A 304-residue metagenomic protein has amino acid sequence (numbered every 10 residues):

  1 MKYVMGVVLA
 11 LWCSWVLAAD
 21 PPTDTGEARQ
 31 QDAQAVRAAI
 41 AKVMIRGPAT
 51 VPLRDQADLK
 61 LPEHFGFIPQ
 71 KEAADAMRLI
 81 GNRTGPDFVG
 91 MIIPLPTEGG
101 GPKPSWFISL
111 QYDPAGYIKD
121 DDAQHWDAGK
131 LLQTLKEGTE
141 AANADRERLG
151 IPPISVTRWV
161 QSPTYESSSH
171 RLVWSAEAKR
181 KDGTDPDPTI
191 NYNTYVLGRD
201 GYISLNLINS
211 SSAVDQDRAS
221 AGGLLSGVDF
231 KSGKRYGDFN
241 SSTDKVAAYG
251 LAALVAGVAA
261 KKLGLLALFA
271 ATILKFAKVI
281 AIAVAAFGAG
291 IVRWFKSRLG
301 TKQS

Functional and structural regions predicted by a protein language model:
M1-V4: Positively charged n-region of N-terminal signal peptides that target proteins for export
G6, V16-L17: Cleavable N-terminal signal peptides
D20-D58, G66-I190, S211, G233 (+3 more regions): Conserved polar/disulfide-associated segments of primarily extracytoplasmic proteins
Q56, E63-H64, S167, V196-Y202: Short, solvent-exposed coil/turn segments at beta-strand boundaries
L61, L131, L135, D217-L224: Stable alpha-helical elements in mature extracytoplasmic
K179-A247: Extracytoplasmic/lumenal ectodomains and periplasmic regions of secretory and membrane proteins
A247-S304: C-terminal single-pass membrane-anchor helix
